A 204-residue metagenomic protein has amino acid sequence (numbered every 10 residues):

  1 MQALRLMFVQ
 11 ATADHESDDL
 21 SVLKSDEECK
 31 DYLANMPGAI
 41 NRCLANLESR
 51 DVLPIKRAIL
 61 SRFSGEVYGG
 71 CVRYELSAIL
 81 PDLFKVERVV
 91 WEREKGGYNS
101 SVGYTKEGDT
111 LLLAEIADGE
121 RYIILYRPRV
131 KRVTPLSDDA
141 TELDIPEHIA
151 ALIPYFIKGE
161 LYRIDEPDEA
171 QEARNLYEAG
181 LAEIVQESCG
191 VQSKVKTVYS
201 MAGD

Functional and structural regions predicted by a protein language model:
M1-D204: Glycine-enriched, solvent-exposed interface loops adjoining structured elements
